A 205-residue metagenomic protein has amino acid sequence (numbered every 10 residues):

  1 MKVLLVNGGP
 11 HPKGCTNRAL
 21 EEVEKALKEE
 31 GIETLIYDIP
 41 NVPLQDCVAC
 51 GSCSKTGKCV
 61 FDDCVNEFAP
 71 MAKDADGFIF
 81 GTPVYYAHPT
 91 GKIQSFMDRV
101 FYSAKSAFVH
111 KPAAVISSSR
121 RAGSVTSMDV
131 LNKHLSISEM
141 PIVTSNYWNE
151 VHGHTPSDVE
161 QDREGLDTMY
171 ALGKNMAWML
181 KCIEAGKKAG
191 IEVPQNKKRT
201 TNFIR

Functional and structural regions predicted by a protein language model:
K2-E30: N-terminal beta1-alpha1 ligand-phosphate binding loop
I32-V42: A short beta-strand-loop structural module common to alpha/beta enzyme folds
V42-A72, T200-R205: Cysteine-cluster motifs in flexible loop/terminal segments that predominantly coordinate metals
G51-K55, N132, Q161-D162: Short, hinge-like loop/turn segments at secondary-structure boundaries
T56-Y147: Helix-loop-strand module that forms the ligand-binding subsite of alpha/beta enzymes
P141-R205: Glycine-rich phosphate/pyrophosphate-binding loop and the adjoining helix
